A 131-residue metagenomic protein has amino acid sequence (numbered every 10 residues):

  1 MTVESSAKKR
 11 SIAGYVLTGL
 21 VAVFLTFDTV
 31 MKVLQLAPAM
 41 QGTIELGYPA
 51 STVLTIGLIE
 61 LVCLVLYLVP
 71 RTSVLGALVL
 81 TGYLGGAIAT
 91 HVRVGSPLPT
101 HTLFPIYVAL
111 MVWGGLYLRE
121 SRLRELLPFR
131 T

Functional and structural regions predicted by a protein language model:
M1-F27, R71-T131: Extended, low-polarity transmembrane helix blocks
S11-L34, Q41-L54: Alpha-helical transmembrane segments and their cytosolic membrane-interface
F27, Y48-L68, T81-G82: Core segments of alpha-helical transmembrane spans in multipass integral membrane proteins
V33-E45, L61-R71: Short juxtamembrane and helix-loop transition motifs at transmembrane-helix boundaries in membrane proteins
L36-L46, A87, H91-S96: Membrane-interface helix termini and inter-helical loops of multi-pass transporters
